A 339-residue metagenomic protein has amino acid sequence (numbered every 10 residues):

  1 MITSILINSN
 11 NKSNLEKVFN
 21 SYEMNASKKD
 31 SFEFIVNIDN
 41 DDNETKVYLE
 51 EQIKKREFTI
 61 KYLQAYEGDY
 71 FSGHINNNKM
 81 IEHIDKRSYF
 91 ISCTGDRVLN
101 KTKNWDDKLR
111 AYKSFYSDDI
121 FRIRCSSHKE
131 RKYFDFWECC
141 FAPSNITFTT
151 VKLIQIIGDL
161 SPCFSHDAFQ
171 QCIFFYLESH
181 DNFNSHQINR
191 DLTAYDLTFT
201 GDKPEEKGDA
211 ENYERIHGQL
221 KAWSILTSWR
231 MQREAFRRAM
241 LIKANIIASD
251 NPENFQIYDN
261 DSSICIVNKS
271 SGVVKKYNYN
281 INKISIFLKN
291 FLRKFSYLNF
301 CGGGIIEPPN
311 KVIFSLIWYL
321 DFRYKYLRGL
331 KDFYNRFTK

Functional and structural regions predicted by a protein language model:
I2-I7, Y22, F32-V36: Hydrophobic targeting segments
I7-K17, N40: Active-site beta-to-alpha loop of glycosyltransferases that engages the nucleotide-sugar donor
K17-S31: Short, acidic, metal-binding catalytic loop of nucleotide-sugar glycosyltransferases
Y22, N37-D41, D96: Conserved short acidic donor-positioning loop in nucleotide-sugar-dependent glycosyltransferases
I38, N43-K86: Active-site-proximal specificity loops/subdomain of glycosyltransferases
R87-N100: Short beta-strand-to-loop acidic/aromatic patch adjacent to the donor-nucleotide binding site
V98-Y176: Conserved catalytic core of nucleotide-sugar-dependent glycosyltransferases
F164, A168-T338: C-terminal catalytic/acceptor-binding lobe
